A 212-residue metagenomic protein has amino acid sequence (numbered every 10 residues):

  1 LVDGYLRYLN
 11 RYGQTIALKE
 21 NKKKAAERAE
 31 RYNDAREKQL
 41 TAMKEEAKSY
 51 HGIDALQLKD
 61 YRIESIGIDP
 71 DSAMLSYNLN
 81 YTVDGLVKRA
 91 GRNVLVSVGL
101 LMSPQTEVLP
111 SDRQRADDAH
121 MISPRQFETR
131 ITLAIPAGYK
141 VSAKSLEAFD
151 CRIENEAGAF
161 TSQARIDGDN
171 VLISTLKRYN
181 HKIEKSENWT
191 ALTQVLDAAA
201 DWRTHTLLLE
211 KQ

Functional and structural regions predicted by a protein language model:
L1-Q212: A sensor for short, sequence-defined functional sites
